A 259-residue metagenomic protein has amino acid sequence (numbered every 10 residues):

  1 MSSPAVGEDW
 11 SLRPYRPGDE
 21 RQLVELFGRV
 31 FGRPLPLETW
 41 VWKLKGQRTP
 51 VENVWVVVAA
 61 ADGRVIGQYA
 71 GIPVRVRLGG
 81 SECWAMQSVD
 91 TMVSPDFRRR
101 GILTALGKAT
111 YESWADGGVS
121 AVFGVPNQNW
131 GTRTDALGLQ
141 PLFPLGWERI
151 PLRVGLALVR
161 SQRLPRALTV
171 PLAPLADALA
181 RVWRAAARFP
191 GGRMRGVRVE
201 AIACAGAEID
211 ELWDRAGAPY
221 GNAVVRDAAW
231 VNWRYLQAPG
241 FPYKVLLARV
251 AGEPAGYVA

Functional and structural regions predicted by a protein language model:
M1-P17, A180-A205: Conserved N-terminal entry element of GNAT/NAT acetyltransferase domains
W10-M92, Q128, V199-A259: A conserved beta-strand-loop-helix scaffold within acyl/acetyltransferase catalytic domains
V76, V125, Q140-R163: Conserved catalytic-core motifs of GNAT/GCN5-like acyltransferases
V93, R98-S113: Conserved acetyl-CoA-binding loop-helix of GNAT-fold acetyltransferases
W114-N127: Conserved GNAT acetyl-CoA-binding A-motif
T132-G138: Conserved active-site tyrosine of GNAT-family acetyltransferases
L164-R188: Extended catalytic-interface subdomain
